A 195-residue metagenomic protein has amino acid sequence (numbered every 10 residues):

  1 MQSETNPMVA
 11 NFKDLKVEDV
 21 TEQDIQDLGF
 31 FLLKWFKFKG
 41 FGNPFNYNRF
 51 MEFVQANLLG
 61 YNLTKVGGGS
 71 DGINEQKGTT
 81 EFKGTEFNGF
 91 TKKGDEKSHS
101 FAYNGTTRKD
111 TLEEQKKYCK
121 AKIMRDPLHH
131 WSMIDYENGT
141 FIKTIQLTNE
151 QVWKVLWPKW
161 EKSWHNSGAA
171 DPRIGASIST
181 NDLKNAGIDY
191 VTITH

Functional and structural regions predicted by a protein language model:
M1-H195: Nucleic-acid endonuclease domains
